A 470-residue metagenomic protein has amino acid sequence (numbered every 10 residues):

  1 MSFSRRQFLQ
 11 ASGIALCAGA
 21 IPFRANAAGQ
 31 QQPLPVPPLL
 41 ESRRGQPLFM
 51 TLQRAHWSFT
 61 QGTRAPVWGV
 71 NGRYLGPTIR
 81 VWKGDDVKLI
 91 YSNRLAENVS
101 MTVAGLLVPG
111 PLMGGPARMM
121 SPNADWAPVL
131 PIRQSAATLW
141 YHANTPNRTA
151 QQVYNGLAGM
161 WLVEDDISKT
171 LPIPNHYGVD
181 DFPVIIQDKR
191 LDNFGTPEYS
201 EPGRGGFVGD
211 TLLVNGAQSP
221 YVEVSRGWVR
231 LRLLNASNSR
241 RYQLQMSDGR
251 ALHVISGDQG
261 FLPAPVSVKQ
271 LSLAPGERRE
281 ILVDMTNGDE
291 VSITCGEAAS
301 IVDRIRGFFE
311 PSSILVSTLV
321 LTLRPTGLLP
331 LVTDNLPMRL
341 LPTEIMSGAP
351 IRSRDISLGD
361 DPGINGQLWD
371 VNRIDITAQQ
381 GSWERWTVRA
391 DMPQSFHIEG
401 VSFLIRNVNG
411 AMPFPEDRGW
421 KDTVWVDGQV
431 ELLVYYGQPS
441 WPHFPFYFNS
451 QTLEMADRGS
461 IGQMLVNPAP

Functional and structural regions predicted by a protein language model:
M1-F3: Secretory targeting signals
R5-R6, R232: Short, cationic motifs built from Arg/Lys/His that form the positively charged side of catalytic pockets
Q7-A27: N-terminal export signals
N26-A274, I281, N287, L321-D334 (+5 more regions): Histidine-centered copper-binding motifs that mark active-site loops of extracellular/periplasmic copper enzymes
V103-G105, P111-P116, M120, V254-P265 (+1 more regions): Active-site pocket scaffolds in enzymes
L139-H142, G288-A299, W441-T452: Short, surface-exposed ligand- or partner-binding patches at beta-edge/loop junctions that are enriched in aromatics
D289-V320, A456-G459: Terminal connector regions
